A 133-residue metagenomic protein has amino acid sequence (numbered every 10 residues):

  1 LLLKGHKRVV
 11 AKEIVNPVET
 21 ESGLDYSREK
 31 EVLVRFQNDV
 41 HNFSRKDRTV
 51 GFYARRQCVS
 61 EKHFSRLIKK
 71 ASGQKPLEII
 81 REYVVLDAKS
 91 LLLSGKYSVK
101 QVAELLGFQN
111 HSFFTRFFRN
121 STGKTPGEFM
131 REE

Functional and structural regions predicted by a protein language model:
G5-E19, R35-T49, I68, S72 (+3 more regions): Basic, amphipathic alpha-helical hairpins
G23-L33, N38, Q74-Y83: Short, Lys/Arg-enriched anionic-surface-contact patches
D47-V50, A54-L77: Charge-rich, low-complexity intrinsically disordered segments
G51, K62, S98-Q101, H111-S112 (+1 more regions): Residues within helix-turn-helix
Q57, L106-G107, F118: Core residues of bacterial helix-turn-helix
F64, F113-F114, F118: Short hydrophobic/aromatic patch on the recognition helix
K70-Q109, R131-E133: Terminal helix-turn-helix DNA-binding modules in bacterial transcription factors
R116-E133: …primarily DNA-binding HTH/wHTH and HhH modules…
